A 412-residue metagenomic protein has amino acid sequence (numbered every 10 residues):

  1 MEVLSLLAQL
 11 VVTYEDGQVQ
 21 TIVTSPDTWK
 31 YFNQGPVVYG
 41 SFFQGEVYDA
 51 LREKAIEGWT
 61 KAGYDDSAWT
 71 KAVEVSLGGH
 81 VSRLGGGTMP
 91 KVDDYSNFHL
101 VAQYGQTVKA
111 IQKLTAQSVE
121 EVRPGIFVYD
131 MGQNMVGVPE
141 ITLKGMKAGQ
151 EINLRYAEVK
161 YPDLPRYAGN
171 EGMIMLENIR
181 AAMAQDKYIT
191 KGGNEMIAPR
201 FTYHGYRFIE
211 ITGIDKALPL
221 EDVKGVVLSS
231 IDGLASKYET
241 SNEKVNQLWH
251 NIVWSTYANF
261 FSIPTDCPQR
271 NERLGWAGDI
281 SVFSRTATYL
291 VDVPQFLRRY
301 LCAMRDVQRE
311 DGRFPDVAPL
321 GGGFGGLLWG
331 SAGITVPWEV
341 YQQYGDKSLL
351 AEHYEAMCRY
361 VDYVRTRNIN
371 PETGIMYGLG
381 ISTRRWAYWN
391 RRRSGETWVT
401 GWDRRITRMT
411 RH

Functional and structural regions predicted by a protein language model:
M1-Q269, G278-D279, Q295-R298, F314-P319 (+4 more regions): Extracellular/oxidizing-compartment recognition motifs
I214, V282-V293, G333-L349, H412: Well-ordered alpha-helical scaffold segments within catalytic/enzyme domains
E239, L320-G325, Y341-A351, R404-R411: The substrate-binding groove and active-site-proximal loops of carbohydrate-active enzymes, especially glycoside
N271-S281, D292, F324-A332, E352 (+1 more regions): Aromatic- and histidine-enriched alpha-helix N-cap/loop-to-helix transition segments that scaffold the rims
V282, A303, A356-R367: Alpha-helical scaffold segments in carbohydrate-active enzymes
F283, R309, V317-L320, F324-A332 (+2 more regions): Carbohydrate-active catalytic/glycan-binding domains of CAZyme proteins, especially the secreted or lumenal ectodomains
T286-E310: Active-site diphosphate/adenylate-binding microenvironment
